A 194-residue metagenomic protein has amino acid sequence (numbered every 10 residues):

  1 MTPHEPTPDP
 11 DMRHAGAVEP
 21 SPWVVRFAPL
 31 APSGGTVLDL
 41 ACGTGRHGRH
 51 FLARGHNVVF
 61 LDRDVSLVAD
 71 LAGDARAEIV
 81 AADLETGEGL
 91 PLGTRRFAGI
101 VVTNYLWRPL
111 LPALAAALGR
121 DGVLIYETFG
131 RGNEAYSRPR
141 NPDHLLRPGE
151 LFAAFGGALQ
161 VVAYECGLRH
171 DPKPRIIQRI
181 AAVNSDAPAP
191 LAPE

Functional and structural regions predicted by a protein language model:
M1-P32: S-adenosyl-L-methionine
G34-G43: Conserved class I S-adenosyl-L-methionine
G45-G87: Class I SAM-dependent methyltransferase SAM/SAH-binding core
L90-G99: A short acidic, Gly/Pro-enriched loop at the edge of an enzyme's catalytic core that lines a small-molecule cofactor
L106-L118: A short, conserved alpha-helix within the catalytic core of class I
G122-N133: Conserved beta-strand signature within the Rossmann-like core of class I S-adenosyl-L-methionine
D143-A158: Short alpha-helix
R169-E194: Core SAM-dependent methyltransferase catalytic element
